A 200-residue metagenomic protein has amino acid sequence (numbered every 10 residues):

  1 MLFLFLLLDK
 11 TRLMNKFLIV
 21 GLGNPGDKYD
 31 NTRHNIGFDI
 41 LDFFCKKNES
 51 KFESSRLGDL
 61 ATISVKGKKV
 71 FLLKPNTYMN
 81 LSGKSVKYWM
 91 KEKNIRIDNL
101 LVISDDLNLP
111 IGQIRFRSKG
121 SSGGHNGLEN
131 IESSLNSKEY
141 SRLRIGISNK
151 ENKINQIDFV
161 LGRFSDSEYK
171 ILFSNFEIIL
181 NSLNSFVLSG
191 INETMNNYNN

Functional and structural regions predicted by a protein language model:
L2-S118, E129-L143, E151-N155, G162 (+1 more regions): Nucleotide and nucleotide-moiety/phosphate-recognizing core
S122: Phosphate- and other anionic-substrate recognition elements at nucleic-acid/protein interfaces
N126: Hydrophobic secondary-structure segments that place a key small or acidic residue at a functional site
D158-E168: Active-site-adjacent mobile loop/cap segments within catalytic or ligand-binding domains
